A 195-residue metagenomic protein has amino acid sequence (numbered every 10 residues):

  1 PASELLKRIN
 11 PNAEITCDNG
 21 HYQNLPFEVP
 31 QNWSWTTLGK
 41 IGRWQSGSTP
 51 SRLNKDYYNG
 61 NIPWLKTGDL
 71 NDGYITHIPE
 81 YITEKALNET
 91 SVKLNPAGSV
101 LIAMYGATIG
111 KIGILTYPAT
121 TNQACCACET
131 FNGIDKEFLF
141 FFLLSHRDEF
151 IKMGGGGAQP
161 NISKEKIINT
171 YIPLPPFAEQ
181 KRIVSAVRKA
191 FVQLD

Functional and structural regions predicted by a protein language model:
P1-C17: Extended, domain-scale alpha-helical bundle/helix-rich regions
N12, D18-L25, G39-N54, G68-A97 (+1 more regions): Sequence-specific dsDNA recognition surfaces
N19-S48, N169, P173-S185, V192-D195: Non-catalytic DNA-recognition/assembly elements of restriction-modification systems
I41-W44, K85, M104, F131 (+4 more regions): Generic, well-ordered alpha-helical scaffold segments in large soluble proteins
N54-Y57, I162, L174-P175: Replace "in large, NTP-powered and nucleic-acid-processing enzymes" with "in large, NTP-powered factors and other
K66-T67, H77-L144, G156, S163: A short beta-sheet element
L70-N71, T108, E149: Active-site/binding-pocket entry motifs
Y74-I75, I112-G113, E137, F150-K152 (+2 more regions): Extended hydrophobic-aromatic, low-complexity segments
